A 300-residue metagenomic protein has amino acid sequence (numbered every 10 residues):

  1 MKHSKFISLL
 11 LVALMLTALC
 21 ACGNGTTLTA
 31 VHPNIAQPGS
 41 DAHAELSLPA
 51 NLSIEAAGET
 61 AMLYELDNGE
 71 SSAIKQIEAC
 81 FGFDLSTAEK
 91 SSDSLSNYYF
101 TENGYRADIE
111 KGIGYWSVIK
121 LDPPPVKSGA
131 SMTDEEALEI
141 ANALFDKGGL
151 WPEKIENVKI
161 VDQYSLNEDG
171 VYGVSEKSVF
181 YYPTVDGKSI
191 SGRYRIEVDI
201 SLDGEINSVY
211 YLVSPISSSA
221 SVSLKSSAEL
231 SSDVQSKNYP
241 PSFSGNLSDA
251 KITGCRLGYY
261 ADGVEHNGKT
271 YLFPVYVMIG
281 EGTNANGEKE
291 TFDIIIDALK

Functional and structural regions predicted by a protein language model:
M1-L10: Bacterial N-terminal signal peptides that target proteins for export
L10-L16: Hydrophobic helical h-region of N-terminal Sec-dependent signal peptides in bacterial secretory/periplasmic proteins
T17-A21: C-terminal motif of bacterial Sec signal peptides marking the signal peptidase cleavage site
C22-S189, L212-S219: Preferential activation on post-signal-peptide N-terminal prodomains/segments of secreted or lumenal proteins
N103-S117, I200-E205, L272-F273, K300: Short, solvent-exposed coil/turn segments at beta-strand boundaries
E110, S226, I295-L299: Helix N-cap / beta->alpha transition motif
P124-A130, L138-E197, S201-V275, G280-E288: Segments that shape or occlude catalytic/ligand-binding pockets
K269-T270, E290-K300: C-terminal soluble interaction/assembly domains
